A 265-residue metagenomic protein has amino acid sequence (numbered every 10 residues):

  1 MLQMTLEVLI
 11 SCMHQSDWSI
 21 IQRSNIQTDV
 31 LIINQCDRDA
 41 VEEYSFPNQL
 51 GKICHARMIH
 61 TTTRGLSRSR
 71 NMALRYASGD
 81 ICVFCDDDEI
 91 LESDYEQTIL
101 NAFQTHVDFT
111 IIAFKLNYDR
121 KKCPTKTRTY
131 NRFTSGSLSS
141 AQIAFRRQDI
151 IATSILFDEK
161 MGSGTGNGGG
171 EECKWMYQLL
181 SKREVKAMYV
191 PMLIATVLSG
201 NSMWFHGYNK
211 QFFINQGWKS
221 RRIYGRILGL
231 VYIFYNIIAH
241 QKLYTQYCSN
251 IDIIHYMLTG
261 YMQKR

Functional and structural regions predicted by a protein language model:
M1-L31: N-proximal low-complexity "stem/linker" segments adjacent to membrane-targeting elements
T61-A77: Glycine-rich, basic loop-to-helix element that forms the pyrophosphate-binding segment of sugar-nucleotide handling
C82: Short aromatic/hydrophobic "clamp" motif used to bind/position activated sugar donors
I90, D94-T127, F133: Conserved donor NDP-sugar-binding/catalytic core segment of glycosyltransferases
R128-D149, G166-G168: A recurrent flexible, glycine/aromatic-enriched loop bordering the glycosyltransferase active site that acts as
G162-W175: Acidic donor-binding loop at a coil-to-helix junction in glycosyltransferase catalytic cores that engages
C173-T196, Y224-I227: Catalytic donor-sugar/metal-binding loop of nucleotide-sugar-dependent glycosyltransferases
G207-R265: Non-catalytic, C-terminal membrane-associated alpha-helical segments of glycosyltransferases
